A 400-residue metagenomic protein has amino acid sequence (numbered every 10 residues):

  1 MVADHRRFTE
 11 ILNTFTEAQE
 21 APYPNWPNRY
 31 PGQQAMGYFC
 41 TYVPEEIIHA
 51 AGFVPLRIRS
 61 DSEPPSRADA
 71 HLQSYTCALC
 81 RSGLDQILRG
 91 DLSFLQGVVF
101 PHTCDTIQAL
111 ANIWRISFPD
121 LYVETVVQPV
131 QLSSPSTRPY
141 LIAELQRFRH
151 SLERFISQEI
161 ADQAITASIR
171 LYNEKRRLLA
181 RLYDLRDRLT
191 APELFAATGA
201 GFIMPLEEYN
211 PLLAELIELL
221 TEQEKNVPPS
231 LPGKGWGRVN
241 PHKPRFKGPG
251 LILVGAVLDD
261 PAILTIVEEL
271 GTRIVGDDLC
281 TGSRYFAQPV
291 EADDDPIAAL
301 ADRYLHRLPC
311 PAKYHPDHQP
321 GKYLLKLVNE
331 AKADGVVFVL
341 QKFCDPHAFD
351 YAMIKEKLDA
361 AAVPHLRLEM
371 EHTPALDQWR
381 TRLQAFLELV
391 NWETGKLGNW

Functional and structural regions predicted by a protein language model:
M1-Q34, I142, Q146, H150-P228 (+2 more regions): A charged, amphipathic alpha-helical module
V2, F8, A352-W400: Peripheral docking tails and interdomain loops at the edges of cofactor- or intermediate-handling domains
Y30, T41-Y42, E46-S60, G255-L327: Redox- and metal-dependent alpha/beta enzyme cores, enriched for Fe-S-associated oxidoreductases and cofactor-handling
S62-C80, Y285-L300, R382: N-terminal beta-loop-helix "entrance" segment that forms/cooperates in small-molecule cofactor or anionic ligand
L72-R89, A312-K326: Glycine-rich, highly charged phosphate/nucleotide-binding loops
S82-R154: Acidic/His-rich segments in extracytoplasmic proteins that coordinate ligands and/or metal ions
P232-G235: Glycine-biased, low-complexity coil/linker segments
V328, K332-V337: Proline-aspartate-enriched helix->loop->beta-strand connector
